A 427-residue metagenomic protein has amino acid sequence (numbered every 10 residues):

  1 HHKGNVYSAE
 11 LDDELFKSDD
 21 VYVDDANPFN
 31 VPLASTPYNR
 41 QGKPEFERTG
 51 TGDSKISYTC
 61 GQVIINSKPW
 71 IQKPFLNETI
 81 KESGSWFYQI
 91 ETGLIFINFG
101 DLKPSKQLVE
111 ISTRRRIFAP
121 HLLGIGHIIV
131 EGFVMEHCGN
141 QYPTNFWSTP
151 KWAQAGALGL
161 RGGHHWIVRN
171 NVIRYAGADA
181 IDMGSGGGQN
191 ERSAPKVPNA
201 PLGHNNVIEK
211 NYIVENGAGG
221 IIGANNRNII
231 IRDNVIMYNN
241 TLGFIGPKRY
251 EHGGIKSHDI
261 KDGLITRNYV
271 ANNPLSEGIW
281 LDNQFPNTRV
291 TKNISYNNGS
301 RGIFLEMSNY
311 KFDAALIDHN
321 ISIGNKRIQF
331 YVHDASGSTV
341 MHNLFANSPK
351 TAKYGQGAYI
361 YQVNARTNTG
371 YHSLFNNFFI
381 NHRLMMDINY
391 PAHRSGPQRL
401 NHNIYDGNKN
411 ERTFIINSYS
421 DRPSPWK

Functional and structural regions predicted by a protein language model:
H1-G162, Q189-P198, P423, K427: Extracellular polysaccharide-degrading/modifying enzymes targeting complex plant/algal/animal polysaccharides
F118, N140-R161, A178-N206, Y212-K427: Glycine- and acidic/polar-rich repeat regions and solenoidal domains
L122, G132, N170, M183-S185 (+1 more regions): Glycine-rich, histidine-containing beta strand-loop boundary motifs that form or position
L160-R174: Transmembrane beta-barrel wall of Gram-negative outer-membrane proteins
